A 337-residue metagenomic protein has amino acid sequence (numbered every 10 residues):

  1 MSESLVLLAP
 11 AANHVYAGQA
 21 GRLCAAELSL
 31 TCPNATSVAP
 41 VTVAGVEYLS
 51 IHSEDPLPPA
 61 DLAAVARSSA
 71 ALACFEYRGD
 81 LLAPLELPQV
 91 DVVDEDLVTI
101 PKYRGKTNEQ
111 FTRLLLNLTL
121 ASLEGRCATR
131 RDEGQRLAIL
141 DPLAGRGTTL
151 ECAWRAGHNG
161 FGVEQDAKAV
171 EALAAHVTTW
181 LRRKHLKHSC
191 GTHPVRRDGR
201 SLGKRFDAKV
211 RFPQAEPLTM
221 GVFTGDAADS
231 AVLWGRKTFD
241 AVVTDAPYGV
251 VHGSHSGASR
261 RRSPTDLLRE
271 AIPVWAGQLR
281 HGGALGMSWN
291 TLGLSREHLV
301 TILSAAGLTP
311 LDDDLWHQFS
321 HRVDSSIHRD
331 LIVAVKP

Functional and structural regions predicted by a protein language model:
M1-E27, Y77-L140, A144-P337: Class I S-adenosyl-L-methionine-dependent methyltransferase catalytic core
S2-L82: N-terminal auxiliary segments of SAM/dcSAM-dependent transferases
